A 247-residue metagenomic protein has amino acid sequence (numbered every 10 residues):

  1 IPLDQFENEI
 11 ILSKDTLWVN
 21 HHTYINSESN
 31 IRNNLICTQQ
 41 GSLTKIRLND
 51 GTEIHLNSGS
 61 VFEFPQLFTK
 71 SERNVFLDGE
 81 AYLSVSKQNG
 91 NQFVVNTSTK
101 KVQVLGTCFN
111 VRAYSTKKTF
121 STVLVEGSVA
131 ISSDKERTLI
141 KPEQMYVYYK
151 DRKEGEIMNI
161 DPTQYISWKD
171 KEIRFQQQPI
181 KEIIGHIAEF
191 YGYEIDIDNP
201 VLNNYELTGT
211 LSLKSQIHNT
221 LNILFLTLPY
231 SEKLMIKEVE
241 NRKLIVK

Functional and structural regions predicted by a protein language model:
I1-K247: A residue-level detector for the "anchor" residue at the start of short, highly conserved motifs
